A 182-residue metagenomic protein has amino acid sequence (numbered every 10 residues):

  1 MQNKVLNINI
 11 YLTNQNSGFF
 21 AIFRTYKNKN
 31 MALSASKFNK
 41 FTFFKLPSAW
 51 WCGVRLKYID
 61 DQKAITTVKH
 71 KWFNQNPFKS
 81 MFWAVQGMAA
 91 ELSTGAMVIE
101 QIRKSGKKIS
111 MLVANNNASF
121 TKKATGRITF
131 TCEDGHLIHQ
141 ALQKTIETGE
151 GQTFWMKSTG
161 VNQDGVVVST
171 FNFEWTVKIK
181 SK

Functional and structural regions predicted by a protein language model:
N9, I22-K27: Short, positively charged and aromatic/hydrophobic N-terminal segments
L12-F20: Short hydrophobic targeting helices and cationic amphipathic motifs that mediate membrane/organellar targeting
W50-L56, A114-F120, A141-Q143: Short structured motifs
W51-M81: Catalytic strand-loop segment that frames the active site of acyl-thioester-processing enzymes
F73-G95, K107-K108: Hot-dog-fold acyl-thioester-processing enzymes
M97-H136: Hydrophobic beta-strand-centered segment that forms part of the acyl-chain substrate-binding groove
A124-T125, G135-K182: HotDog/MaoC-like acyl-thioester-processing domains
